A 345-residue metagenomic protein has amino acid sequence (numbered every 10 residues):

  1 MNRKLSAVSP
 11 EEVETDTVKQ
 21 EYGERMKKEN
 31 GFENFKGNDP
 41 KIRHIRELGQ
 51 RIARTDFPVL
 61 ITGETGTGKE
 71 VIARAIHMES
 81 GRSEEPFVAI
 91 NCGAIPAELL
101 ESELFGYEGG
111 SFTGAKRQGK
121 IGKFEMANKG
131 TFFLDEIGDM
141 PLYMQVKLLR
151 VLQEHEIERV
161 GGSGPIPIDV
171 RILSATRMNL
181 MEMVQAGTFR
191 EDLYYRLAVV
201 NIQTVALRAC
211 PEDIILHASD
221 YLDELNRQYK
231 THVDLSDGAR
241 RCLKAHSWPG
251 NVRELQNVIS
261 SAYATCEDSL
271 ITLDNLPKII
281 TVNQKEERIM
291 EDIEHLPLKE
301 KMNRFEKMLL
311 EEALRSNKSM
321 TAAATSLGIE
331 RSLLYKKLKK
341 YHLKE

Functional and structural regions predicted by a protein language model:
M1-N30, I61-E64, T325, S332-E345: N-terminal accessory segments that target, anchor, or regulate ATP-driven/P-loop NTPase machines and associated
N2-L5, V13-E14, Q20-E21, K27-F32 (+7 more regions): Nucleotide-binding/hydrolysis machinery
N34, K41, E47-G114, E125-P141 (+2 more regions): Conserved post-Walker A coupling segment in P-loop NTPases
I45, T67, I90, L104 (+13 more regions): Conserved RecA-like P-loop NTPase ATPase core
G68, R74, N257, I293-E345: Bacterial C-terminal helix-turn-helix
E70-A75, S102, E136, K147 (+3 more regions): The short alpha-helix immediately C-terminal to the Walker A/P-loop
V88, Q118-K129, F133, P141-K147 (+2 more regions): AAA+/SF3 P-loop NTPase mechanochemical coupling elements
S111-Q118, E154-R159, E291: Short gly/ser/thr-rich secondary-structure transition/capping motifs
